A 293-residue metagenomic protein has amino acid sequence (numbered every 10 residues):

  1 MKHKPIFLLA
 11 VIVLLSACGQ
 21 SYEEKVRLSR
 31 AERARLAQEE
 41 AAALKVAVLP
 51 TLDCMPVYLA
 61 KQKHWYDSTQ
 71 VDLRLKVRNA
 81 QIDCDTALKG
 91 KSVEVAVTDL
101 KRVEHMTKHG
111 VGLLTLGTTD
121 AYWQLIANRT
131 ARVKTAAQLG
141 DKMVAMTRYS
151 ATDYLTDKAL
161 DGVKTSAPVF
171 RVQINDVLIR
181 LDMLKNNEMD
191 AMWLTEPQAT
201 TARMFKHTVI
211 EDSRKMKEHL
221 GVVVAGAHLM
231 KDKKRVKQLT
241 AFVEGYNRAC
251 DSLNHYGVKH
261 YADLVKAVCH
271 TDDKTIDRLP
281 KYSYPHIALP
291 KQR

Functional and structural regions predicted by a protein language model:
M1-F7: Bacterial N-terminal signal peptides that target proteins for export
S16-A17: C-terminal motif of bacterial Sec signal peptides marking the signal peptidase cleavage site
S21-V172, M183, D190-E196, I210-S213 (+1 more regions): Short, glycine-/small- and polar/acidic-enriched structural segments that line small-molecule recognition paths
Q62, K89, K108, D161 (+6 more regions): Sec-exported extracytoplasmic/periplasmic mature domains
T118-R129, M204-R235, L239-Y246, K281-H286: Periplasmic-binding protein-like
R180-M183, A202: Loop-centered beta-sheet repeat module
D232-R293: Secondary-structure end/capping motifs
